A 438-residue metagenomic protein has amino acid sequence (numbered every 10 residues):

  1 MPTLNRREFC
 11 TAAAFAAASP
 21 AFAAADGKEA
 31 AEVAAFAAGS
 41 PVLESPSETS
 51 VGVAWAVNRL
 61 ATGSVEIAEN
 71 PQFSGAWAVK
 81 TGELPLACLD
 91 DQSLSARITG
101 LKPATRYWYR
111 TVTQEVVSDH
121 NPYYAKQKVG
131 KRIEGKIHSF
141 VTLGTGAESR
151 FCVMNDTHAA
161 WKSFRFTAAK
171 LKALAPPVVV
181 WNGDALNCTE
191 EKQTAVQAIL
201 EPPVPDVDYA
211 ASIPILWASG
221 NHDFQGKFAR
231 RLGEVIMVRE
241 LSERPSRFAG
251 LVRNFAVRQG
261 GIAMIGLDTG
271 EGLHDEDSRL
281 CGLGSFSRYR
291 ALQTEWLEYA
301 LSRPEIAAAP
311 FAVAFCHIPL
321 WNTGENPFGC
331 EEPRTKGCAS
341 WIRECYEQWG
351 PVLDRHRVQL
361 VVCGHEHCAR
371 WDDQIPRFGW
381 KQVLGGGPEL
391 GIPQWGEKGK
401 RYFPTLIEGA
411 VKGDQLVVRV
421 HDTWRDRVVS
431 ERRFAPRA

Functional and structural regions predicted by a protein language model:
P2-V153, H158, A169-A175, A312 (+1 more regions): Acidic, histidine-bearing metal-coordination/catalytic regions of metal-dependent phosphoesterases
T111-S139, Q193-A307, P333-S340, Q348-L360 (+1 more regions): Extended active-site neighborhood of metal-dependent phosphoesterases/phosphodiesterases
E148-F224: Conserved, compact domain cores that house catalytic/ligand-binding motifs in diverse enzymes and effector modules
F151-V153, V180, M264-G266, V313-F315 (+1 more regions): Structural motif
N155-H158, G183-A185, N221-H222, T269-G270 (+3 more regions): Active-site metal-binding loops of divalent metal-dependent hydrolases
P177, P310-A312, Q359: Conserved acidic residues
P304-E325: Short acidic, glycine-rich surface-loop motifs adjacent to enzyme active sites
N322-I342: Flexible internal linker/loop segments at domain or repeat junctions
